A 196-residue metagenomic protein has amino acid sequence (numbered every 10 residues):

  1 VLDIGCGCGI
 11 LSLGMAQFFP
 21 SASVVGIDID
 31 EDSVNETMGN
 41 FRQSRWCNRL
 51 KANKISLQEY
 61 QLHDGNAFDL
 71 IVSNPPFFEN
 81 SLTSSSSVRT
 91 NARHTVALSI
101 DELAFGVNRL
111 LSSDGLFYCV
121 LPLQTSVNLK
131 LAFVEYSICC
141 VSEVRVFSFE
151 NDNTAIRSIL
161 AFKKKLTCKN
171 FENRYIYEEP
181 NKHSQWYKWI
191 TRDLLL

Functional and structural regions predicted by a protein language model:
V1-D64, L70-S73, E79-S84: Conserved SAM/SAH cofactor-binding pocket of Class I
E59-Y60, F77-E79, Q124-V127, F149: Short, catalytically relevant binding-site loops at active-site mouths
L70, I138, V144-R145, R157-A161: S-adenosyl-L-methionine-dependent methyltransferase catalytic core, i.e., the SAM/SAH-binding region
N74-P75, L121: Hydrophobic alpha-helix-in-membranes signature
P75-E102: Mobile active-site "lid"/loop adjacent to the S-adenosyl-L-methionine
S99-S148: Conserved Class I SAM-dependent methyltransferase catalytic core
N151-L196: SAM/dcSAM-binding transferase cores
